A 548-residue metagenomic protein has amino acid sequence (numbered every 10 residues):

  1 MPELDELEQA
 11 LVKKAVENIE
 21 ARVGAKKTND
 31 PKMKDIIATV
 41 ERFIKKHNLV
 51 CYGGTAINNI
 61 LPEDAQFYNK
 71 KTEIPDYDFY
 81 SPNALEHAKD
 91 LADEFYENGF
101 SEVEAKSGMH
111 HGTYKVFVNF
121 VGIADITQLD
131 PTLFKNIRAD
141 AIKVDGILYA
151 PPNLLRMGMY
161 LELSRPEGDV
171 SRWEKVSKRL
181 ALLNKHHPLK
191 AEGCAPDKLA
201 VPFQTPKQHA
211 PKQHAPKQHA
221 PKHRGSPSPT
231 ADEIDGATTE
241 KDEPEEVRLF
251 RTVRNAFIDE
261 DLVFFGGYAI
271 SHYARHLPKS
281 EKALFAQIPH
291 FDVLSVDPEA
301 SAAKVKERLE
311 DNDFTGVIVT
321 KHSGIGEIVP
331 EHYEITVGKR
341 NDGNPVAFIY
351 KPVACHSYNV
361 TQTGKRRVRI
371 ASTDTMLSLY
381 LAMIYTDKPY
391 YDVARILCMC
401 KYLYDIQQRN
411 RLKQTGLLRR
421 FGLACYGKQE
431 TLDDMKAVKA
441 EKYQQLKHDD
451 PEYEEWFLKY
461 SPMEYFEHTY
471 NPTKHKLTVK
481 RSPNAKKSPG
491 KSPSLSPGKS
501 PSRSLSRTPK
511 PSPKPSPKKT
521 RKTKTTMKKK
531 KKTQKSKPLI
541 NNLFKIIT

Functional and structural regions predicted by a protein language model:
M1, F120, G146, K339-G343 (+1 more regions): Residue-level detection of beta-strand-connecting loop/turn positions
M1-D35, G146, P152-K212, K217-R248 (+4 more regions): N-terminal regions immediately upstream of nucleotidyltransferase
P2-E6, A10, A21-R22, L189-Q208 (+3 more regions): C-terminal, non-catalytic extensions of nucleic-acid polymerases
M33-L85, V247-E299: Active-site nucleotide-donor binding segment shared across nucleotidyl transfer reactions
L85-A92, E299-K306: Short, conserved charged micro-motifs
D93-N136, R308-S357: Conserved catalytic core of two-metal-ion nucleotidyltransferases
A141, D145-R165, T361-K388: Phosphate-handling catalytic interfaces
H214-P221, S226, T478-T548: Arg/Lys-rich, intrinsically disordered low-complexity tails that mediate electrostatic binding and condensation
